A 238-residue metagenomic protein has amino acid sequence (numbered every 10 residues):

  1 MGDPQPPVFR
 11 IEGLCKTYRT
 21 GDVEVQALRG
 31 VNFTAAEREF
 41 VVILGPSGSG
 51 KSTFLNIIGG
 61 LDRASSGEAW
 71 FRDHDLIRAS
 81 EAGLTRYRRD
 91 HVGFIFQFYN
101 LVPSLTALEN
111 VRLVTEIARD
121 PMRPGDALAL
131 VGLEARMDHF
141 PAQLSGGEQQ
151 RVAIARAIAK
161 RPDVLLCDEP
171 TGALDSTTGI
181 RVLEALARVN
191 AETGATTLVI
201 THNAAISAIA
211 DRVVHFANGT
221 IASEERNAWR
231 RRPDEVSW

Functional and structural regions predicted by a protein language model:
G2-D3: Pre-NBD coupling/linker segments of ABC/ABC-like ATPases
P7-F216: ABC family nucleotide-binding domain
T220-W238: Conserved beta-strand-loop-alpha-helix hinge in the C-terminal portion of ABC ATPase nucleotide-binding domains
